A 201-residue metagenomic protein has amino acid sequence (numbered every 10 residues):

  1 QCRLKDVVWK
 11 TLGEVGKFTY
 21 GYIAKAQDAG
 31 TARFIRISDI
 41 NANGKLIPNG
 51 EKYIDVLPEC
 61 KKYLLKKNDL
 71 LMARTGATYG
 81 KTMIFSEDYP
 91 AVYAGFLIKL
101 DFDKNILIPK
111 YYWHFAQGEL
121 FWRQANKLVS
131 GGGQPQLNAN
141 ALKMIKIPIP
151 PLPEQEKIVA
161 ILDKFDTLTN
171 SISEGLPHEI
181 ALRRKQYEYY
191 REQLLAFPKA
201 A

Functional and structural regions predicted by a protein language model:
Q1-Y22, E179-K185, Y190: Non-catalytic DNA-recognition/assembly elements of restriction-modification systems
V7, L12, A32, L65 (+4 more regions): Short, structured motif recognition centered on aromatic/hydrophobic residues
G13-A24, S38-K67: Sequence-specific dsDNA recognition surfaces
R36, K61-Q117: A short beta-sheet element
A91-I98, S130-P151: A short glycine-rich beta-alpha junction/loop motif
L168, I172-G175, E179, R183-Q193 (+1 more regions): Hydrophobic stripe of amphipathic alpha-helices that form coiled-coil interfaces
